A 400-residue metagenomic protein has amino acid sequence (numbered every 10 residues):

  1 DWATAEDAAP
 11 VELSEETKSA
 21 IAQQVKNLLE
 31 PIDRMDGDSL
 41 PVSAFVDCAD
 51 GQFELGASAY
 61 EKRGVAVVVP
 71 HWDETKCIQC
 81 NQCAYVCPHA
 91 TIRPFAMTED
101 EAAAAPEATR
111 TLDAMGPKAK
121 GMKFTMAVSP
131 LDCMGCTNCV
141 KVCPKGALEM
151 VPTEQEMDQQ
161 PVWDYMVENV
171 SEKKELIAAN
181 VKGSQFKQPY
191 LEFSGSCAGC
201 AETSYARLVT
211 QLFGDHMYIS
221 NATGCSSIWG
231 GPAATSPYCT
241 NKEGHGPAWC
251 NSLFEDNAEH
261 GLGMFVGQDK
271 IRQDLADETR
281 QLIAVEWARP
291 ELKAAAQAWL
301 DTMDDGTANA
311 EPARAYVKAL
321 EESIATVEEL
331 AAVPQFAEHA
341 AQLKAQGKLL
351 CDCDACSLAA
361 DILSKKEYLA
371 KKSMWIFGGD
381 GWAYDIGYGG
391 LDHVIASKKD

Functional and structural regions predicted by a protein language model:
D1-C133, V140-E329, C353-W375: Ferredoxin-type iron-sulfur electron-transfer modules and their immediate structural context
I228, W382-G390: Short glycine/serine/threonine-rich phosphate/pyrophosphate-binding segments that cradle anionic phosphate groups
A234-E243, Y388-K399: A glycine- and small-aliphatic-rich helix-loop capping segment at beta-alpha/alpha-beta transitions that lines
L330-A359: Amphipathic alpha-helical binding modules
A341, F377-G381, D400: DG-centered beta-turn motif at the end of beta-strands
D361-K365, G387, S397: Extended, non-catalytic scaffold segments that flank or surround catalytic motifs
